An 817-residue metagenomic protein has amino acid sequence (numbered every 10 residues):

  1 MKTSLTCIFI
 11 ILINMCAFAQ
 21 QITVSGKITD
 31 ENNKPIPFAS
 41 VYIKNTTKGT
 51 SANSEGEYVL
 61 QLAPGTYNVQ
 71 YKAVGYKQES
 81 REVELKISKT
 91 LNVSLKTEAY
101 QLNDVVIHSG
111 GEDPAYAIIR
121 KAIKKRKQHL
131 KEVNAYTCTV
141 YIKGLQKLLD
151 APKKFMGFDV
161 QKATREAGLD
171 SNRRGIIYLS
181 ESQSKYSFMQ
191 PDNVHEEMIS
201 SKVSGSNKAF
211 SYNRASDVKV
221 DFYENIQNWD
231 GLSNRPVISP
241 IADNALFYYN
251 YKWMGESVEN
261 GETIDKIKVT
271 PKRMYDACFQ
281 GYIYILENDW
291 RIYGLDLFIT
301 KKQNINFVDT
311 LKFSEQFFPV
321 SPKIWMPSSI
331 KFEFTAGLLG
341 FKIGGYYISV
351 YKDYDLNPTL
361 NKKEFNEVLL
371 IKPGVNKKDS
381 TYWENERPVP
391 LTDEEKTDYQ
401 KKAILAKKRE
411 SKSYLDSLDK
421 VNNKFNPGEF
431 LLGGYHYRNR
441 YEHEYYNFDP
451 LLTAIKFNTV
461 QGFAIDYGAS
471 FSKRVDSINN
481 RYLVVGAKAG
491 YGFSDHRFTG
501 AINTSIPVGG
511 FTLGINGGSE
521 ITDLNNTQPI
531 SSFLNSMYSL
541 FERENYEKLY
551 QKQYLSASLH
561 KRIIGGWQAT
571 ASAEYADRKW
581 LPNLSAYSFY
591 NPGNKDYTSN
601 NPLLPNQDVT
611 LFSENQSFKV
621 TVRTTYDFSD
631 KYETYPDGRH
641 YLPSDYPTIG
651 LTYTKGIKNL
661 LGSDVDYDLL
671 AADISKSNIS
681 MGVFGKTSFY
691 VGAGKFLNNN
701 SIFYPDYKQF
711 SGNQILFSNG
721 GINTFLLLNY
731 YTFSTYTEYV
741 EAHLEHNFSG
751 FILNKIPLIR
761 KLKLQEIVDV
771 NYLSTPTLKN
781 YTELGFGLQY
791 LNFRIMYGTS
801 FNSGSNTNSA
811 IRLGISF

Functional and structural regions predicted by a protein language model:
Q20, S25-I36: Structural motif
N33-P37, V59-T66, V74: Short Pro-Gly-centered beta-turn/loop motif in secreted/extracellular proteins
A39-I43, Y67-V69, I107, C138 (+2 more regions): Hydrophobic beta-strand segments
I43-N45, Q70-R81: A short, solvent-exposed loop/turn motif at the edges and junctions of modular extracellular/periplasmic domains
T46-E57: Short, acidic Ser/Thr/Gly-rich low-complexity loop/linker segments typical of extracellular and cell-surface proteins
T50-S51, K77-L91: Structured interaction patches on ligand/partner-binding surfaces of diverse proteins
A99, D104-I264, T270-C278, L339-K456 (+3 more regions): Structured extracytoplasmic
V237, I371-F817: Exposed, low-structure sequence patches enriched in small/polar residues
